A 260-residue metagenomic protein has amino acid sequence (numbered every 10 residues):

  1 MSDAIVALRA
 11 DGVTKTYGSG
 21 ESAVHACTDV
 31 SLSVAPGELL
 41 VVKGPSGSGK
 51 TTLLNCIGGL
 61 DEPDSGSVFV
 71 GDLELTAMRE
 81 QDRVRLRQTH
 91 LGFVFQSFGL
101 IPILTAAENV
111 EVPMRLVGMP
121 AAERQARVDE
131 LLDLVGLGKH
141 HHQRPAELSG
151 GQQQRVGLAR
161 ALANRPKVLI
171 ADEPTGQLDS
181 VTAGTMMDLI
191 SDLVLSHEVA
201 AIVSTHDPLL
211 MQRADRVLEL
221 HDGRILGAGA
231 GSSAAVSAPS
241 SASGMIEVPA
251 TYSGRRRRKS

Functional and structural regions predicted by a protein language model:
M1-T16, G227-S260: ABC-family P-loop ATPase nucleotide-binding domain
I5-R213, V217-L220: ABC family nucleotide-binding domain
V217-A230: H-loop (His-switch) and adjacent beta-strand-loop-beta switch element of ABC-type ATPase nucleotide-binding domains
